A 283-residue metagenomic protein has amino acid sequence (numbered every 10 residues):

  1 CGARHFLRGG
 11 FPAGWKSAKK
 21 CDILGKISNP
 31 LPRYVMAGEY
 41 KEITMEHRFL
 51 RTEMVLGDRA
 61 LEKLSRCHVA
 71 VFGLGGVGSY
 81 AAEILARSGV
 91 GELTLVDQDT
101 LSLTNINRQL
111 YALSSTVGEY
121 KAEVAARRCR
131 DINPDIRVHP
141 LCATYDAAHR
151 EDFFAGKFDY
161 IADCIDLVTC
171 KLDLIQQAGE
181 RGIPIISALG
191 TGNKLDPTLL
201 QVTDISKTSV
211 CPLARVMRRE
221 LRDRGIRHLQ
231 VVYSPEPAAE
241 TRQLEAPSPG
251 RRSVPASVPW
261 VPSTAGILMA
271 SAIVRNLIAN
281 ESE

Functional and structural regions predicted by a protein language model:
K19-K41: Short, positively charged and aromatic/hydrophobic N-terminal segments
E39-V69: N-terminal charged helix/coil linker that caps or initiates catalytic domains
Y40-E46, S65, F154-F158, I165-C170 (+4 more regions): Glycine-rich phosphate/adenylate-binding loop
V77: Hydrophobic/small residue at the entry helix of a nucleotide-binding pocket
R87-E92: Conserved S-adenosyl-L-methionine
L95-N133: Glycine-rich phosphate-binding loop and adjoining beta1-alpha1-beta2 segment of Rossmann-like nucleotide-binding folds
C142-H149: Conserved SAM/SAH-binding loop
